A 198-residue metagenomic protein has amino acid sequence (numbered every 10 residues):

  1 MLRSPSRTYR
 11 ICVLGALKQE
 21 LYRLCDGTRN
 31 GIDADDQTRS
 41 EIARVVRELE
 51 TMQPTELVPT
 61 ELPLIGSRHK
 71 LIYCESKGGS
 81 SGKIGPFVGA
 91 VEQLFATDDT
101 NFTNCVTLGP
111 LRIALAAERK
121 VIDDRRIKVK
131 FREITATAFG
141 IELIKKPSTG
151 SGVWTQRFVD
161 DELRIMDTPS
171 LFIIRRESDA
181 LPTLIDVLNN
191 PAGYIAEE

Functional and structural regions predicted by a protein language model:
M1-T8: N-terminal chloroplast transit peptides
R10-E198: Soluble ligand-binding/transfer domains with enclosed cavities or grooves
